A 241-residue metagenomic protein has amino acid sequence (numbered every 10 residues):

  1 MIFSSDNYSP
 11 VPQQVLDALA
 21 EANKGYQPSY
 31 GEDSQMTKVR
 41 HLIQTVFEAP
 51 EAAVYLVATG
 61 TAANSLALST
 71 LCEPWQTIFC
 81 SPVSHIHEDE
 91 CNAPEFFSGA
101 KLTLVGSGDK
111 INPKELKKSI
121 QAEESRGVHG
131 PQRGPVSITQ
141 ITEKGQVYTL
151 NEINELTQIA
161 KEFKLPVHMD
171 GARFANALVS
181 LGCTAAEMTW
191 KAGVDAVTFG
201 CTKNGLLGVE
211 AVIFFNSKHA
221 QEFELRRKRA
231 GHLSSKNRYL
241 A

Functional and structural regions predicted by a protein language model:
I2-A241: Conserved PLP-enzyme active-site core in the AAT-like
